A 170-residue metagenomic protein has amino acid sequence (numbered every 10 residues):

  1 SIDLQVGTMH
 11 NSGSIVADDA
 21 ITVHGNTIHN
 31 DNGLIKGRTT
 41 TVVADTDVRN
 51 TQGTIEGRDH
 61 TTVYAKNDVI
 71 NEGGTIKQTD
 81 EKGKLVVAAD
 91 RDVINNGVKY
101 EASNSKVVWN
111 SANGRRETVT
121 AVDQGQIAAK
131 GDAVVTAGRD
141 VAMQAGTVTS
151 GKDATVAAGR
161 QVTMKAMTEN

Functional and structural regions predicted by a protein language model:
S1-N170: Binding/recognition "hotspot" determinant
